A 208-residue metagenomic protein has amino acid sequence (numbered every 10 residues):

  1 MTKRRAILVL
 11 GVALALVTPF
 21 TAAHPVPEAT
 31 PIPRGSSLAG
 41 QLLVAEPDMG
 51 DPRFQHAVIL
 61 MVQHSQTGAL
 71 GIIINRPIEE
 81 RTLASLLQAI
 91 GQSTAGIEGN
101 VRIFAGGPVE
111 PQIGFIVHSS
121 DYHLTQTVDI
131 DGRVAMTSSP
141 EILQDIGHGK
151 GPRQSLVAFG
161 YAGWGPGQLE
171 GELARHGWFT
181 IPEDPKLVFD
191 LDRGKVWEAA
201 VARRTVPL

Functional and structural regions predicted by a protein language model:
M1-L10: Bacterial N-terminal signal peptides that target proteins for export
V9-P19: Bacterial N-terminal signal peptides
P19-L208: A short aromatic-anchored loop/beta-hairpin motif
